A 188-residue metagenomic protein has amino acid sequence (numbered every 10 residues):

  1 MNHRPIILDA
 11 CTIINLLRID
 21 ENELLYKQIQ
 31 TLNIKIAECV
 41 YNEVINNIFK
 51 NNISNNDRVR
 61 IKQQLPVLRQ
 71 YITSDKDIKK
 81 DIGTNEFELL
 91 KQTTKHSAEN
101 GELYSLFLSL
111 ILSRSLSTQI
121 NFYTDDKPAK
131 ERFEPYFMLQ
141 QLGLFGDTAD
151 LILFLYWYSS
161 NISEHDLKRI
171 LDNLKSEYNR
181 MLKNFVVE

Functional and structural regions predicted by a protein language model:
N2-T118, K130-E188: Active-site-proximal, substrate-binding regions of enzyme catalytic domains and RNA-binding/basic surfaces
Q119-D125: Acidic beta-strand-to-loop metal/phosphate-binding motif
